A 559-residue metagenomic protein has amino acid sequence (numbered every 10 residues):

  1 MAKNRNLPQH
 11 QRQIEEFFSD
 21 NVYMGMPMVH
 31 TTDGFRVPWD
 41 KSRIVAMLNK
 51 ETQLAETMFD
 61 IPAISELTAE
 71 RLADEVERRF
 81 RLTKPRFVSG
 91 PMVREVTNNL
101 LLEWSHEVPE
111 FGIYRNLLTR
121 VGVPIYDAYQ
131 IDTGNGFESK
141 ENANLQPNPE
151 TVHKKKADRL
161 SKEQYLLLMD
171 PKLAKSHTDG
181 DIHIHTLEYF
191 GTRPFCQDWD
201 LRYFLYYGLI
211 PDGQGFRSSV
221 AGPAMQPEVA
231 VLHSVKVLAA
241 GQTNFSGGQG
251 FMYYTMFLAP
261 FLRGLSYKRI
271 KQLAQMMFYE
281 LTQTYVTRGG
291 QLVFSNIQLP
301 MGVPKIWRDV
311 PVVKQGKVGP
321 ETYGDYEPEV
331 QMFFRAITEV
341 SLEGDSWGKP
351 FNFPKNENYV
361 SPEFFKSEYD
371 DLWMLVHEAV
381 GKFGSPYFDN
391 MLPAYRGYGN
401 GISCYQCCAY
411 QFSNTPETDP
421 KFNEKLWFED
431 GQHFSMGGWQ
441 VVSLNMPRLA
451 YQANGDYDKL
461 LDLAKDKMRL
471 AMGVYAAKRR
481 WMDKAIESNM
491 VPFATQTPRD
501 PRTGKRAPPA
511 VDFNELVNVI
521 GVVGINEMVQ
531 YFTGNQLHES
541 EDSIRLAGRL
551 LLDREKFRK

Functional and structural regions predicted by a protein language model:
A2-G136: Charged, amphipathic alpha-helical regulatory modules used for macromolecular assembly or allosteric control
D127-N514, N535-Q536, S540-K559: Conserved catalytic cores of very large enzyme subunits
V517: Polyanion/phosphate-binding surface patch
G521-G524: A conserved active-site cap/scaffold subdomain adjacent to cofactor or substrate pockets
E527-N535: Well-ordered alpha-helical scaffold segments within catalytic/enzyme domains
